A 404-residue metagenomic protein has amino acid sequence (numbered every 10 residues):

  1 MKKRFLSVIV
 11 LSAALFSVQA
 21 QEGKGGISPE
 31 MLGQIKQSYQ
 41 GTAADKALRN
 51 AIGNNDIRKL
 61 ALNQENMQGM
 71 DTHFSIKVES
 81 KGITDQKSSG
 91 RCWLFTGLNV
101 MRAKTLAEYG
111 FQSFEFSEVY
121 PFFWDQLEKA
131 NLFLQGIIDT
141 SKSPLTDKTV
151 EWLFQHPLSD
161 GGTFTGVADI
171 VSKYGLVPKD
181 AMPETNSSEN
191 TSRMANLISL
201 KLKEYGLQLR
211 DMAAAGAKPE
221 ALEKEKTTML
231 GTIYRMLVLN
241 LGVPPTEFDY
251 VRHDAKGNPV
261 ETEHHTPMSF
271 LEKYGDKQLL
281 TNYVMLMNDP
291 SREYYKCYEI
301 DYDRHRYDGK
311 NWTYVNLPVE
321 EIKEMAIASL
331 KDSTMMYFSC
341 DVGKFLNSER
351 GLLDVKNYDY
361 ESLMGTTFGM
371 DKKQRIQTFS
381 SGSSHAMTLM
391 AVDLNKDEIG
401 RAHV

Functional and structural regions predicted by a protein language model:
M1-G23: Bacterial Sec-dependent N-terminal signal peptides
E22-G82: N-terminal regions that are enriched for targeting/export leaders and immediately downstream pro/stem segments
G69, T105-G136: Active-site-surrounding "flap" and adjacent substrate/cofactor-binding loops of secreted or lumenal enzymes, prototyped
G82, K87, T96-N99, Y120-L127 (+3 more regions): Short, flexible loop/turn elements at secondary-structure junctions
G82, R91, E118-Y120, M335-Y337 (+1 more regions): Beta-sheet entry/capping signal
K87-M101, L158-T165, H385-A386: Active-site nucleophilic cysteine motif
L127-D393: Predominantly the structural core of cysteine protease catalytic domains
A402-V404: Conserved small/polar residues in nucleotide/adenosyl-binding loops
